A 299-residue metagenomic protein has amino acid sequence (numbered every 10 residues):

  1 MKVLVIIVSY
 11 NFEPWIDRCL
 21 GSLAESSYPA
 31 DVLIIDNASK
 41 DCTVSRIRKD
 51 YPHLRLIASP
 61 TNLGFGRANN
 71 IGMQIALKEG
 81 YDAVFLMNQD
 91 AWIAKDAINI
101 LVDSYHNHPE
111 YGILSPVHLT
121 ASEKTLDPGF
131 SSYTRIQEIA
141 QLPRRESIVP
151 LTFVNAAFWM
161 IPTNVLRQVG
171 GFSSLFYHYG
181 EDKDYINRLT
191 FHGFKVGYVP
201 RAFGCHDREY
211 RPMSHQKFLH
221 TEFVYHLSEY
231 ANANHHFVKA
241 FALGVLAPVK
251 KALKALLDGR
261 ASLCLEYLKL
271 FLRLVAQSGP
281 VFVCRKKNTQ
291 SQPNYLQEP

Functional and structural regions predicted by a protein language model:
G21-A30: Short, acidic, metal-binding catalytic loop of nucleotide-sugar glycosyltransferases
S22, D36-V44, T61, A91: A conserved acidic beta->alpha catalytic loop
S59-E79: Glycine-rich, basic loop-to-helix element that forms the pyrophosphate-binding segment of sugar-nucleotide handling
Y81-W92: Short beta-strand-to-loop acidic/aromatic patch adjacent to the donor-nucleotide binding site
D96-P128: Conserved donor NDP-sugar-binding/catalytic core segment of glycosyltransferases
P116, S132-T152: Short, flexible, basic/aromatic active-site loop/helix in glycosyltransferases
F153-I161, V165-G170, L175-F203: A short, conserved alpha-helix in the catalytic core of glycosyltransferases
K217-L227, N234-P299: Non-catalytic, C-terminal membrane-associated alpha-helical segments of glycosyltransferases
